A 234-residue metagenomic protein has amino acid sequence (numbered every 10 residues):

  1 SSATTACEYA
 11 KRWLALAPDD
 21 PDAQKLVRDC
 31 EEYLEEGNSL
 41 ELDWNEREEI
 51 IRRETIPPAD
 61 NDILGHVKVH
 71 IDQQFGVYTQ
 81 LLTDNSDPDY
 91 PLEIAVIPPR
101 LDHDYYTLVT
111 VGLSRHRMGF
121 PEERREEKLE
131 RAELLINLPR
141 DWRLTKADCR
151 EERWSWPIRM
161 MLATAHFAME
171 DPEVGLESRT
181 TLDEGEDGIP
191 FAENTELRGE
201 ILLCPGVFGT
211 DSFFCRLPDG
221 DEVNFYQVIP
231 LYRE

Functional and structural regions predicted by a protein language model:
C7-E8, Q24: General helical secondary-structure elements
K11-L14, R28: Short amphipathic alpha-helical surface patches that mediate protein-protein
A23, V27-C30, L34-E234: Short linear motifs embedded in intrinsically disordered, proline/glycine-rich low-complexity segments
